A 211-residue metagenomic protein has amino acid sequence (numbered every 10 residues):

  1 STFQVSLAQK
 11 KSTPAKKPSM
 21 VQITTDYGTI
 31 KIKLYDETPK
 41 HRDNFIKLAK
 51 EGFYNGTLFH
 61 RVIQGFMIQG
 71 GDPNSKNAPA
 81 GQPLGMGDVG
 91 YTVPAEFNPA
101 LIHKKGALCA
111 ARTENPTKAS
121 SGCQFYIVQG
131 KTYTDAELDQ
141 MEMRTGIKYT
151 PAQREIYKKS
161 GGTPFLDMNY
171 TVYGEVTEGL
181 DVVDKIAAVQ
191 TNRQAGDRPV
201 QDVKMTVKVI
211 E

Functional and structural regions predicted by a protein language model:
F3-E211: Cyclophilin-like peptidyl-prolyl cis-trans isomerases
